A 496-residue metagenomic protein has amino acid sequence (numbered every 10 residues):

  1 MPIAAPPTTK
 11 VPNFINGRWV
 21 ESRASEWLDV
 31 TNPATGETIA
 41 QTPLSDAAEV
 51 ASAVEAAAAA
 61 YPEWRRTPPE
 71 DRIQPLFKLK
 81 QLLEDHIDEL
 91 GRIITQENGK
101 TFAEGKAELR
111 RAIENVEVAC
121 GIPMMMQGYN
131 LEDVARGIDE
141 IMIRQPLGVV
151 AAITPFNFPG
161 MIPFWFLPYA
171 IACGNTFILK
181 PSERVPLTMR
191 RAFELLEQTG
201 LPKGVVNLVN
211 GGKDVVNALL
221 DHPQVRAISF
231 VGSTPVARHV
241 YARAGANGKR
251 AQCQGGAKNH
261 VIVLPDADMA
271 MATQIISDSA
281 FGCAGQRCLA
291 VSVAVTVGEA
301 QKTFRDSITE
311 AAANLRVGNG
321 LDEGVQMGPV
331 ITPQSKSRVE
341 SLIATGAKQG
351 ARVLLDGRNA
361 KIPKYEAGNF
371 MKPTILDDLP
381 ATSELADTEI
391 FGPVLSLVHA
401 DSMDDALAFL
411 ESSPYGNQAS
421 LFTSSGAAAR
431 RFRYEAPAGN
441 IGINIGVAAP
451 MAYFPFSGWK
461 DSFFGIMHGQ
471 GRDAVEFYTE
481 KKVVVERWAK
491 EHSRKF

Functional and structural regions predicted by a protein language model:
M1-A34, R358: Hydrophobic face of amphipathic alpha-helices that form TPR/SEL1-like repeat modules and related alpha-solenoid
T35-A40, L201, V225, I262 (+3 more regions): Conserved C-terminal structural/oligomerization subdomain of aldehyde/semialdehyde dehydrogenase
G36, R72, I94, V116 (+9 more regions): Residue-level signal for inorganic ion chemistry
E37-M126, G137: Glycine-rich loop-to-alpha-helix module at the N-terminal edge of alpha/beta enzyme cores
I39-S45, A60-R66, A152, V261-L264 (+5 more regions): Short, well-ordered beta-strand elements within core beta-sheets of diverse protein domains
K78, G137-D139, G357-K364, G446: Short, solvent-exposed loop/turn elements at beta->coil junctions and helix N-caps that rim active or binding pockets
G128-M271, A400: Rossmann-like NAD(P) dinucleotide-binding subdomain of oxidoreductase/dehydrogenase enzymes
P235-P380, M403-D404, I443, K490-K495: ALDH superfamily catalytic-core signature
